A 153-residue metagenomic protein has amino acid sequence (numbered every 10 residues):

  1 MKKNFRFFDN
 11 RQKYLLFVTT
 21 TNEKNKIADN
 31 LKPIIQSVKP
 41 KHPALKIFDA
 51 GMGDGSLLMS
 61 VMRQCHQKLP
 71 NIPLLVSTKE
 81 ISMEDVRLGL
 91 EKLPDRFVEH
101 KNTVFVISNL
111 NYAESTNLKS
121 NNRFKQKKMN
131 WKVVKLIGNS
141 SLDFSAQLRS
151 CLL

Functional and structural regions predicted by a protein language model:
M1-A44, K92: Class I SAM-dependent methyltransferase Rossmann-like catalytic core, especially the SAM/SAH-binding loop
K2, P40, S60-L153: Class I S-adenosyl-L-methionine-dependent methyltransferase module
L16, T20, S56, R87 (+1 more regions): Active-site-proximal flexible loops/turns
A28, L58-M59: Conserved strand-to-helix beginnings and helix N-cap segments that scaffold or border functional pockets
L31, I35, I47-F48, V76 (+1 more regions): Generic hydrophobic secondary-structure signal
K32, D49, G53, R63 (+1 more regions): Leucine-rich tandem repeat or coiled-coil scaffolds
H42-G55, S77: Conserved class I S-adenosyl-L-methionine
